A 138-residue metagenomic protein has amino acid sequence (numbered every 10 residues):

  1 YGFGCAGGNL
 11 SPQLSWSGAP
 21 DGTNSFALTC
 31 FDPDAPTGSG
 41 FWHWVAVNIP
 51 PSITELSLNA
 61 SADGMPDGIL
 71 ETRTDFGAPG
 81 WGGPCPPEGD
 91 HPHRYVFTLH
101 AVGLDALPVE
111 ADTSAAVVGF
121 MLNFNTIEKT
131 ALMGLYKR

Functional and structural regions predicted by a protein language model:
Y1-R138: N-terminus-centered regions that define maturation/targeting leaders and the start of the first functional domain
